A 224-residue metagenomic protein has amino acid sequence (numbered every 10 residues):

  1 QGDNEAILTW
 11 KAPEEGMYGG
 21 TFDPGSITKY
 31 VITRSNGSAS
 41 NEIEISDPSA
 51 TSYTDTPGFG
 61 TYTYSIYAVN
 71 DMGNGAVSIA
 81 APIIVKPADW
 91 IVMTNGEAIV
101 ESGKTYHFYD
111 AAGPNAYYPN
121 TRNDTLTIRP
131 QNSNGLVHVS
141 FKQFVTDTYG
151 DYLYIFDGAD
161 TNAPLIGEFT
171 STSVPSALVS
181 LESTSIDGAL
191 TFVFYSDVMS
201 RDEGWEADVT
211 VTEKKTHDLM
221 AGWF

Functional and structural regions predicted by a protein language model:
G2-T9, F59, N134-V139: Short coil/turn motif common to extracellular beta-sandwich-like domains
N4-P24: Conserved aromatic anchor
I7, T61-S65, A189-T191: Short, conserved beta-strand segments of beta-strand-rich sandwich/propeller modules, principally
P13, Y67-D71, Y195-D197: Beta-strand-rich extracellular modules
D23-F59: Recognizes extended acidic, P/S/T-rich segments that occur within or adjacent to Ig-like beta-sandwich modules
T54-G75: Beta-strand-rich modules
V69-A88: Extracellular fibronectin type III
K86-D218: Domain-level representation of secreted and single-pass membrane ectodomains enriched in extracellular protease systems
